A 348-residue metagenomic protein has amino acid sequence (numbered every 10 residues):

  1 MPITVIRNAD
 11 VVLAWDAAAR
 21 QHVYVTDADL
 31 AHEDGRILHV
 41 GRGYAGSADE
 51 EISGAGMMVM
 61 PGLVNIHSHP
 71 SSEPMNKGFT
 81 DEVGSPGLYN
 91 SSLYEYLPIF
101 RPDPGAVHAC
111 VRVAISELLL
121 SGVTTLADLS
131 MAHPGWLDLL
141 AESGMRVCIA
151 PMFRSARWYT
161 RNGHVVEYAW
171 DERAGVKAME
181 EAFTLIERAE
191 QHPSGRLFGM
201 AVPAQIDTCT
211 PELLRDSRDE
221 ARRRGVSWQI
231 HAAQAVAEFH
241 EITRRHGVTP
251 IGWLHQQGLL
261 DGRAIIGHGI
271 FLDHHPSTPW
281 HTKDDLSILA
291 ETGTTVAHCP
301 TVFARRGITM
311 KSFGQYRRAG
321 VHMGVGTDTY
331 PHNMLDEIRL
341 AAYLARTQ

Functional and structural regions predicted by a protein language model:
M1-G46, M57-M58: N-terminal metal-binding scaffold of metallo-dependent hydrolase/deaminase domains
P2-R7, A45-Y89, R112, S116-L120: Replace "His-x-His-based motif
A9, L30, G35, G56 (+9 more regions): Divalent metal-coordination and catalytic microenvironments
K77-M145, A178-S194: Alpha-helical scaffold segments that flank or form the walls of functional sites
L137-H275: Metal-coordinating catalytic core of metallo-dependent amide/deamination hydrolases
G144-R146, A221-S227, L259-G262, I288-A297 (+2 more regions): Glycine-enriched alpha-helix->loop->beta-strand junction motifs that scaffold or abut catalytic
G252, Q256-R263, S312-Q348: His/Asp/Glu-enriched, well-ordered alpha-helical/loop segment that forms or immediately abuts the divalent-metal
R305-G307: Helical hairpin unit composed of two closely spaced alpha helices linked by a short loop
